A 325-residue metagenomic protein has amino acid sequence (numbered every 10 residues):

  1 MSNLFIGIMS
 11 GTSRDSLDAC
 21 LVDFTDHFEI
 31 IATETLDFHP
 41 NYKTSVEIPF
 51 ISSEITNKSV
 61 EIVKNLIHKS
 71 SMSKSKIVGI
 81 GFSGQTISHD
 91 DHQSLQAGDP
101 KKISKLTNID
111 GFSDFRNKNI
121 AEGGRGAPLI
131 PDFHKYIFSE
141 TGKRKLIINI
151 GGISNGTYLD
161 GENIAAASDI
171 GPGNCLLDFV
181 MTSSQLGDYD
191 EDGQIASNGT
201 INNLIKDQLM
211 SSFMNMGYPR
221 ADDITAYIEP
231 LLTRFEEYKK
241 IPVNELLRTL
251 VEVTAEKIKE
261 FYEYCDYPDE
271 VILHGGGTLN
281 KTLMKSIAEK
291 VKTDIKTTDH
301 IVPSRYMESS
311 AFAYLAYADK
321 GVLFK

Functional and structural regions predicted by a protein language model:
M1-I6: Extreme N-terminal starter segment of soluble prokaryotic enzymes
S10, F82-Q85, I150-G152, D269-L279 (+1 more regions): Glycine-rich beta-strand-to-loop/alpha-helix junction loops that act as flexible
S10-R14, R248, E252, D299-K325: Glycine-rich phosphate-binding/hydrolytic loop that grips phosphoryl groups
L17-C20, I31-E47, F112-S139, L146-M216: Glycine-rich phosphate-binding loop plus the immediately following alpha-helix
C20-S70: Glycine-rich nucleotide/cofactor/substrate-binding loop typically near the N-terminus or early in the first domain
I51-P100: Short beta-strand-loop/turn "lid" adjacent to the catalytic site in phosphate-handling enzymes
G79-G81, Q85-T141: Active-site neighborhood for divalent-cation/phosphate handling
L186-E270, K281-V291: A contiguous, well-structured pocket-lining segment that forms one wall/lid of small-molecule binding clefts in soluble
